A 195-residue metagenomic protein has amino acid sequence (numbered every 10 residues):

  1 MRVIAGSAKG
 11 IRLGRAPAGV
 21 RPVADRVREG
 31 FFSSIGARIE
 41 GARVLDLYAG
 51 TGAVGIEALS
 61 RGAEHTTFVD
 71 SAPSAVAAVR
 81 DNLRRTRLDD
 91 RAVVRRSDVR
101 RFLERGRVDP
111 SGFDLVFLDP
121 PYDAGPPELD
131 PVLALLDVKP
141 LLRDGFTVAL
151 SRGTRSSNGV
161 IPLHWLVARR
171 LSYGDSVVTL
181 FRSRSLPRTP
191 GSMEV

Functional and structural regions predicted by a protein language model:
M1-V195: Class I S-adenosyl-L-methionine-dependent methyltransferase catalytic core
